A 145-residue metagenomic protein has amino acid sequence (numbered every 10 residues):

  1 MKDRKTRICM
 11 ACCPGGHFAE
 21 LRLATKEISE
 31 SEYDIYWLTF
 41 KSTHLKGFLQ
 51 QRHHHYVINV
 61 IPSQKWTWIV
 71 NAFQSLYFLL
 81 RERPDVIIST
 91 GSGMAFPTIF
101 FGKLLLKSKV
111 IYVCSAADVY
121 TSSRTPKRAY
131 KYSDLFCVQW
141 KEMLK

Functional and structural regions predicted by a protein language model:
R7, Y33-W37, K109, D134-L135: Residues at the starts of beta-strands that form the adenosine-phosphate
I8-M10, H17-S29: Short amphipathic alpha-helix
C12-C13, Y33-N71, E142: Conserved nucleotide-sugar phosphate-binding/catalytic loop shared by glycosyltransferases and other
E32, Q51-R52, P84, Y132-S133: Short, well-ordered alpha-helix to beta-strand connector turns
S63-D85: An amphipathic, basic-hydrophobic alpha-helix
V86-L105: An aromatic- and histidine-rich active-site surface loop
S108-K145: Active-site-proximal region of nucleotide-activated glycan assembly enzymes, centered on histidine/acidic-rich loops
